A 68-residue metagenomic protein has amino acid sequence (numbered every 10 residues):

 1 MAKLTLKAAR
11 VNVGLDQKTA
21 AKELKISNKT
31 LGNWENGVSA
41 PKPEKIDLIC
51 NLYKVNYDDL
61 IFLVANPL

Functional and structural regions predicted by a protein language model:
M1-N12: A short, Lys/Arg-rich alpha-helix, primarily the initiator
L6, Q17, N28, P43-I46: Helix-turn-helix DNA-binding elements, focusing on the entry/boundary residues of the two helices that contact DNA
A9, E23, W34, L63: Residues in the recognition helix of alpha-helical DNA-binding motifs
R10, A21, C50: The alpha-helix within a helix-turn-helix
G14-N33: Short alpha-helical DNA-recognition segment
K25, E44-D59: DNA major-groove recognition helix of helix-turn-helix/homeodomain DNA-binding modules
N33, A40, N51, I61-L68: Short, charged recognition helix plus adjacent turn of helix-turn-helix-like nucleic-acid-binding domains
